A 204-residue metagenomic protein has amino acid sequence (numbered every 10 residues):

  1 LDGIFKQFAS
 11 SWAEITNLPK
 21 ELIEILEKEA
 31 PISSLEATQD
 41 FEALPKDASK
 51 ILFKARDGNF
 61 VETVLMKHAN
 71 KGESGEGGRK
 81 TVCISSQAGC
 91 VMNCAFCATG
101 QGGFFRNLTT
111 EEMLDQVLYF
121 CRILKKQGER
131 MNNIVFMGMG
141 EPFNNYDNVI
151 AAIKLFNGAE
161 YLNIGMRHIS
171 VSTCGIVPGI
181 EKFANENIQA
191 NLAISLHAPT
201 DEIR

Functional and structural regions predicted by a protein language model:
L1-K80: Flexible, acidic/Gly-rich N-terminal and inter-domain linker regions that tether and position cofactor-handling modules
I23-E27, E181, R204: Generic detector of well-ordered alpha-helical segments enriched in charged/polar residues, highlighting helical
N70-A190, T200: Conserved Radical SAM active-site core
H197-T200, R204: C-terminal, non-catalytic macromolecule-binding modules
